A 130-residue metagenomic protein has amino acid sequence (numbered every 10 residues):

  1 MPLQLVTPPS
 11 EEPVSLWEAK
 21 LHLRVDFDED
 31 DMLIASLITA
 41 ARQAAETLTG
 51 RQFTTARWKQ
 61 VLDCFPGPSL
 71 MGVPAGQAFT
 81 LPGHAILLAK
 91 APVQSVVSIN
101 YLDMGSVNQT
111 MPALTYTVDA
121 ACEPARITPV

Functional and structural regions predicted by a protein language model:
M1-V130: Divalent metal-cofactor coordination and adjacent catalytic microenvironments
